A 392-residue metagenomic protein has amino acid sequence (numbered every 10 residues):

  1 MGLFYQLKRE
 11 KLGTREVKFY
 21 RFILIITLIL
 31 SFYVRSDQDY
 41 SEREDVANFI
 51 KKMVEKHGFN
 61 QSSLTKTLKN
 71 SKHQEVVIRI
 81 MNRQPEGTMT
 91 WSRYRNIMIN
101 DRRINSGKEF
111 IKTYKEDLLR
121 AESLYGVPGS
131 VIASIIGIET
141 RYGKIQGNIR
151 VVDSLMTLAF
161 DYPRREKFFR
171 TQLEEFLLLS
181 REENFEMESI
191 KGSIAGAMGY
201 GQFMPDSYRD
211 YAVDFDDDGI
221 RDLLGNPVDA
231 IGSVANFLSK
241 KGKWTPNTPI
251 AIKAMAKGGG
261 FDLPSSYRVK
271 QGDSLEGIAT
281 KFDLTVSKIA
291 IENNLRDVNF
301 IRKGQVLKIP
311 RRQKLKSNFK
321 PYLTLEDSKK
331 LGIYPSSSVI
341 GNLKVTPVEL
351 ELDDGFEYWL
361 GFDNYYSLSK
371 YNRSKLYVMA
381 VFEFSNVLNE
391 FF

Functional and structural regions predicted by a protein language model:
F22-S31: Bacterial N-terminal signal peptides
S36, Y40, E44, P264-S287 (+2 more regions): Primarily a LysM-type cell-wall glycan-binding module
D37-E122: An acidic, Gly/Ser/Thr/Pro-rich helix-cap/linker signature
A47-Q61, R102-I138, N148-I149, T157-E175: Export/targeting segments at the very N-terminus of extracytoplasmic proteins
L64-E75, G126-G143, F176-R181, V234-A235 (+3 more regions): Short, functionally critical alpha-helical segments immediately adjacent to catalytic or ligand/cofactor-binding
N96-E109, A159-K167, S207-G225, Y366: Substrate-binding clefts and substrate-entry loops adjacent to catalytic sites of polymer-processing enzymes acting on
E183-P264, Q313-I340: Flexible, glycine-rich surface segments
S337-F392: C-terminal functional modules
